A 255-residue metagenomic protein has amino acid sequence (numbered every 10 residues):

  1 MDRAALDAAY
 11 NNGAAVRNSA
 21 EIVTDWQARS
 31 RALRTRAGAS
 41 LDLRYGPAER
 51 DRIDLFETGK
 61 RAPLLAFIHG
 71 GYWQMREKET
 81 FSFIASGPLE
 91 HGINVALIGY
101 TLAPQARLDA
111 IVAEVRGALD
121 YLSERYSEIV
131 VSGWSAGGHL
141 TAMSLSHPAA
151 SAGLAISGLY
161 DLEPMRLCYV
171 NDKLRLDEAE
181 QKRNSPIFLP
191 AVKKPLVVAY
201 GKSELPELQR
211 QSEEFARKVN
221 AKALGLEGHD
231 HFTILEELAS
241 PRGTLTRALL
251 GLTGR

Functional and structural regions predicted by a protein language model:
A9-K60: N-terminal cap/lid segment of alpha/beta-hydrolase-fold proteins
A62-G71: Short beta-strand element of the alpha/beta-hydrolase
G71, N94, G99-A103, L159 (+1 more regions): Short beta-to-alpha linker loops that shape the active-site pocket of alpha/beta-hydrolase fold enzymes
R76-A85, A96-E128: Catalytic nucleophile-loop/oxyanion-hole region of alpha/beta-hydrolase and closely related hydrolase-like folds
G117-K173, Q181: Primarily recognizes the serine-hydrolase "nucleophile elbow" in alpha/beta-hydrolase and SGNH/GDSL folds
A152-D161, M165-V170, L176-R217: The feature captures the conserved acid-bearing segment of alpha/beta-hydrolase catalytic domains
Q209, E213-A216, N220-R255: C-terminal catalytic histidine-bearing segment of alpha/beta-hydrolase fold enzymes
